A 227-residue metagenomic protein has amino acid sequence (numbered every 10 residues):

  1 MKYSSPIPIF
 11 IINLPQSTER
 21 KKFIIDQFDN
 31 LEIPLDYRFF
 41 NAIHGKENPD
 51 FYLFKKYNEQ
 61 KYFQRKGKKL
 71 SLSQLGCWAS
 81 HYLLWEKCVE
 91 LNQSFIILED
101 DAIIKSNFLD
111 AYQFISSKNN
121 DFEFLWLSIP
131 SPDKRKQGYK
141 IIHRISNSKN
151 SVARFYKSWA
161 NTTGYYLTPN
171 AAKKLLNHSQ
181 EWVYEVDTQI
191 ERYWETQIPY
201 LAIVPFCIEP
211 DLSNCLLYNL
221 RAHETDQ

Functional and structural regions predicted by a protein language model:
M1-L98, A102-Q227: An acidic/histidine-cluster motif and surrounding catalytic segment that typifies divalent-metal-assisted enzyme active
